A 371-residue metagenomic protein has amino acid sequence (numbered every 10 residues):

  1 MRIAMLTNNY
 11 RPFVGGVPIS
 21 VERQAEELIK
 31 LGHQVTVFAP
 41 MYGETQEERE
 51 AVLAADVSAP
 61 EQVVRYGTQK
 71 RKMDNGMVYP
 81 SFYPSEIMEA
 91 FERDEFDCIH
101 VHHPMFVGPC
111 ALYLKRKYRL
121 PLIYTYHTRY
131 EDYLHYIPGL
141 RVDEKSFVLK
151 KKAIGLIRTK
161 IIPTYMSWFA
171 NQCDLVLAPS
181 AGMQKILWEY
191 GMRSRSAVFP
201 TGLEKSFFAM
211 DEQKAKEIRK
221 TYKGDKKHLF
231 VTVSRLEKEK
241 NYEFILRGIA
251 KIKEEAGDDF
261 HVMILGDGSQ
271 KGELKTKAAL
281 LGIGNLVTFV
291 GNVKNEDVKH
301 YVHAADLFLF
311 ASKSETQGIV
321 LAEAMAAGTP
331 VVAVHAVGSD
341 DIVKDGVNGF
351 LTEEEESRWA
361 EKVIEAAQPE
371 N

Functional and structural regions predicted by a protein language model:
M1-A51, A55-V64: N-terminal subdomain of nucleotide-sugar transferases
I19, H228-K251, V262, S269-K275: A conserved mid-protein helix/loop that constitutes part of the nucleotide-sugar donor-binding site
A39, I154-K214, G224-D225: Donor nucleotide-sugar binding/catalytic pocket of nucleotide-sugar-dependent glycosyltransferases
A170, N292-V293, H300-A305: Short alpha-helical donor nucleotide-sugar binding micro-motif in glycosyltransferases
E273-V293: Nucleotide-activated donor-binding/catalytic signature segment of Leloir-type glycosyltransferases, i.e., the conserved
K313: Aromatic "clamp/platform" in nucleotide-sugar-dependent glycosyltransferases that forms part of the donor/acceptor
P330-A333: Short hydrophobic beta-strand element within catalytic cores of glycosyltransferases and related nucleotide-activated
D345-G346, F350-S357, V363-E370: Conserved acidic donor-binding segment of nucleotide-sugar-dependent glycosyltransferases
